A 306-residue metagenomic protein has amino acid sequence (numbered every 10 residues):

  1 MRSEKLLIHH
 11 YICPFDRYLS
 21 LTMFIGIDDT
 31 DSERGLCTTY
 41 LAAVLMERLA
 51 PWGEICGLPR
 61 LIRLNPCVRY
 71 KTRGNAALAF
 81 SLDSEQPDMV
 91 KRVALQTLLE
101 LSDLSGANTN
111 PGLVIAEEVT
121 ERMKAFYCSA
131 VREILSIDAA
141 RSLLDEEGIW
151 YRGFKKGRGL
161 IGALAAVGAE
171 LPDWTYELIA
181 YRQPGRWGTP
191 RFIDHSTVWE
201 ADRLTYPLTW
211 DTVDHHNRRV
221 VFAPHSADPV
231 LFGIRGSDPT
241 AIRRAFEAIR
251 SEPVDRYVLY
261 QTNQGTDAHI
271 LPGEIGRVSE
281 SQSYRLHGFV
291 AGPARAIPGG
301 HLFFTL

Functional and structural regions predicted by a protein language model:
T22-N65, T72: N-terminal ordered "arm"
G57-P59, L104, A130-L306: OB-fold and OB-like single-stranded nucleic-acid-recognition modules and their adjacent interaction interfaces
C67-K71, P111-F126: Short, conserved secondary-structure transition motifs
R73-P87: Short, structured active-site "lid" loops
V90-E100: Short amphipathic alpha-helices in soluble, non-transmembrane regions that often serve as interface/regulatory elements
E100-A116: Conserved short beta-strand edge segments in small beta-sheet-based binding/regulatory domains
